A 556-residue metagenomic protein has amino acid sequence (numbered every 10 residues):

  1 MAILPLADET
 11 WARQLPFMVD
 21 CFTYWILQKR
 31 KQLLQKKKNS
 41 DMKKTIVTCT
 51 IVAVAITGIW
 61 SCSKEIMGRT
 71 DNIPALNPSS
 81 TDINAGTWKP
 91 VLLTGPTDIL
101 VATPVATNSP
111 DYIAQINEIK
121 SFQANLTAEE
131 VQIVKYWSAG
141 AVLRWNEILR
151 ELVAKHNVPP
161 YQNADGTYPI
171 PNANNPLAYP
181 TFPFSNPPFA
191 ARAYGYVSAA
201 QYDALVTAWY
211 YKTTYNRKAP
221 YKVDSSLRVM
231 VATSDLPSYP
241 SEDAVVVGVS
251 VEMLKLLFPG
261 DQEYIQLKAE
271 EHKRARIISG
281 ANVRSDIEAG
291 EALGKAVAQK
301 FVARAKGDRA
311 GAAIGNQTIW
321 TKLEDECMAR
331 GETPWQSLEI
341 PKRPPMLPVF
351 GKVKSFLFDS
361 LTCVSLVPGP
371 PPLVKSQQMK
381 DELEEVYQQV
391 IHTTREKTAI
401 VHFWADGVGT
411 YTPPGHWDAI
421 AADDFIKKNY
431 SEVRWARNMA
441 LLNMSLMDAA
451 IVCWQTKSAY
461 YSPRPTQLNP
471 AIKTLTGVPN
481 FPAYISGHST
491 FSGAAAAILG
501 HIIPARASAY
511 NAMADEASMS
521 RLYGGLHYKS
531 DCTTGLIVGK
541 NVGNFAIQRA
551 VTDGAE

Functional and structural regions predicted by a protein language model:
A2, A7-A12, T23: Ala/Thr-enriched low-complexity intrinsically disordered regions
Q14-L15, Q32-L33: Cationic, low-complexity basic patches in intrinsically disordered or flexible, solvent-exposed regions
M42-T45: Positively charged n-region of N-terminal signal peptides that target proteins for export
I51-I56: Hydrophobic helical h-region of N-terminal Sec-dependent signal peptides in bacterial secretory/periplasmic proteins
G58-S61: C-terminal motif of bacterial Sec signal peptides marking the signal peptidase cleavage site
S63-E556: Acidic/polar surface patches and capping/hinge elements
